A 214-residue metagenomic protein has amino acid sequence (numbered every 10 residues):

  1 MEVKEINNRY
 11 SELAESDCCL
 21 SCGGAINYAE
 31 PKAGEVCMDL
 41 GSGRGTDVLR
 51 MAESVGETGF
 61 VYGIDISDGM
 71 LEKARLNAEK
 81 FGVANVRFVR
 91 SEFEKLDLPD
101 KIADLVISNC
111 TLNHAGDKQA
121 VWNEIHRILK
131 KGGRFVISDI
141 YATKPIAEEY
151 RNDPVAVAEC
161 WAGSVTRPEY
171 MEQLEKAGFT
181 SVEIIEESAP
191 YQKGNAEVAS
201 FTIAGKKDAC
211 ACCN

Functional and structural regions predicted by a protein language model:
S16-V36, T46, R50, S54: Conserved alpha-helix/loop element of class I SAM-dependent methyltransferases that forms part of the SAM/SAH-binding
C37-K95: Class I SAM-dependent methyltransferase SAM/SAH-binding core
E94-L105: A short acidic, Gly/Pro-enriched loop at the edge of an enzyme's catalytic core that lines a small-molecule cofactor
D104-D117: A short SAM/SAH-binding and catalytic strip from SAM-dependent methyltransferases
Q119-R134: A short glycine-rich, Lys/Arg-flanked "PGG" loop and its adjoining helix->strand segment in the class I
A142-W161: Short, glycine-/aromatic-enriched active-site segment of Class I SAM-dependent methyltransferases
G163-A177: Short alpha-helix
P190-N214: Core SAM-dependent methyltransferase catalytic element
